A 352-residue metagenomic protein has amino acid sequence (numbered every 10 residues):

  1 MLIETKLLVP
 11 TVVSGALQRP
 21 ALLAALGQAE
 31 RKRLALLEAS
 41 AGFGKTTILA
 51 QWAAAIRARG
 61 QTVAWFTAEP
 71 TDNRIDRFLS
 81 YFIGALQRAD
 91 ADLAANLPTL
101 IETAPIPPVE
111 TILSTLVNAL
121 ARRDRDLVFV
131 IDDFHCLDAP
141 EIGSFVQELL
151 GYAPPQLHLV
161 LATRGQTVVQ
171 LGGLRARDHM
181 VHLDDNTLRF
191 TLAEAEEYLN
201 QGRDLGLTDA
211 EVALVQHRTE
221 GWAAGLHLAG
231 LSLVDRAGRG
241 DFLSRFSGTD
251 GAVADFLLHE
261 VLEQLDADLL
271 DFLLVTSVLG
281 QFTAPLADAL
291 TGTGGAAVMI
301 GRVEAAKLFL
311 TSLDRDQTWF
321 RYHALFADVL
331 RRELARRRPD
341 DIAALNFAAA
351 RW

Functional and structural regions predicted by a protein language model:
M1-L26, A95-I101, L192, E197: Conserved adenine-nucleotide phosphate-binding loops and their immediately adjacent elements
T5-K6, Q18-L22, T47-Q51, S80 (+7 more regions): Alpha-helical sensor/transducer elements of the RecA-like P-loop NTPase core
G27-E30, E220, G230, V234 (+3 more regions): Short, locally clustered residues in the helix-turn-helix/winged-helix DNA-binding domain
R31-A35: Pre-Walker A (Motif I) flank of P-loop NTPase domains
L36, S40-F43, L49-A58, R122 (+5 more regions): C-terminal boundary/linker of central alpha/beta nucleotide-binding cores
E38, A50, A64-T67, V130-D133 (+4 more regions): Short beta-strand segments
F43, I48-L127, F134-D138, H182: Conserved phosphate-binding/catalytic loops and adjacent sensor/switch elements of nucleotide-binding enzymes, spanning
Q87, R236, F347-W352: Short acidic-capped amphipathic helix/loop micro-motif used as an active-site/signal-coupling element
